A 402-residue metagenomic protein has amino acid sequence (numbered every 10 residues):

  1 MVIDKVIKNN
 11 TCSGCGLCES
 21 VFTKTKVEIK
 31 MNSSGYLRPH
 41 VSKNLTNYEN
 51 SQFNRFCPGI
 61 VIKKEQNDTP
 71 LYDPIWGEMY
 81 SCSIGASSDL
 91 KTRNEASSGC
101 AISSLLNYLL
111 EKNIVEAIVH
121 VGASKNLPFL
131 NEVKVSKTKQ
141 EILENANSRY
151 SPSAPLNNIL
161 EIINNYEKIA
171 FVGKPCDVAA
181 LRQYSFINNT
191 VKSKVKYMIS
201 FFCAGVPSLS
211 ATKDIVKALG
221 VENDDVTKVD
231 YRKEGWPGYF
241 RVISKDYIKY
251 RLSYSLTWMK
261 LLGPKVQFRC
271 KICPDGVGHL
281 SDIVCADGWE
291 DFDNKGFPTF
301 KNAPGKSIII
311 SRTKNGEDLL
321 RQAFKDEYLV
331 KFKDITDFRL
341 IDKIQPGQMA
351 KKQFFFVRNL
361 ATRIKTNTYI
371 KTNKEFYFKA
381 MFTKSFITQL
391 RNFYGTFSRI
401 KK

Functional and structural regions predicted by a protein language model:
M1-G14, V27-E49, Y254-W258: Ferredoxin-like iron-sulfur electron-transfer modules
N10-K24, Q52-V61, K174-A180, V266-G278: Local cysteine-cluster metal-coordination motifs and their immediate loop/turn environment, predominantly Fe-S cluster
L17-H40, N50-P70, D282-I283: Iron-sulfur cluster-binding cysteine motifs and their immediate structural context in ferredoxin-like electron-transfer
H40, S51-I102, L106-N107: Electropositive, gly/pro-rich neighborhoods at or near active sites that engage anionic ligands
V115-E116, D224-K402: Long, compositionally biased charged/polar accessory segments in the mid-to-C-terminal portions of proteins
L130-A154: Glycine-rich phosphate-binding "P-loop"
I187-S200: A short alpha->loop->secondary-structure connector
F202-D214, P237: Short, conserved secondary-structure transition motifs
